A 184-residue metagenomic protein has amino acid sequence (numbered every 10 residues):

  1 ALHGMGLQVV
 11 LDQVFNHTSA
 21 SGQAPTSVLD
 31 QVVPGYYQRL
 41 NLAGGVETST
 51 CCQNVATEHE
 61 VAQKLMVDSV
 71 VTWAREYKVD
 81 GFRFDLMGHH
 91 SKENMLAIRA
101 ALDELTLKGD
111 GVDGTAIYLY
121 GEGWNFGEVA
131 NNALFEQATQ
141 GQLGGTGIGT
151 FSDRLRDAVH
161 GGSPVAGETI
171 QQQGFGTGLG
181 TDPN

Functional and structural regions predicted by a protein language model:
A1-Y77, L86-L102, T106-G111, Y118 (+4 more regions): Substrate-binding/active-site clefts of carbohydrate-active enzymes
F82-F84: Hydrophobic residues within beta-strands of alpha/beta enzymes
R99-A101, G114-N184: Conserved alpha/beta catalytic core and glycan-binding cleft of carbohydrate-active enzymes
